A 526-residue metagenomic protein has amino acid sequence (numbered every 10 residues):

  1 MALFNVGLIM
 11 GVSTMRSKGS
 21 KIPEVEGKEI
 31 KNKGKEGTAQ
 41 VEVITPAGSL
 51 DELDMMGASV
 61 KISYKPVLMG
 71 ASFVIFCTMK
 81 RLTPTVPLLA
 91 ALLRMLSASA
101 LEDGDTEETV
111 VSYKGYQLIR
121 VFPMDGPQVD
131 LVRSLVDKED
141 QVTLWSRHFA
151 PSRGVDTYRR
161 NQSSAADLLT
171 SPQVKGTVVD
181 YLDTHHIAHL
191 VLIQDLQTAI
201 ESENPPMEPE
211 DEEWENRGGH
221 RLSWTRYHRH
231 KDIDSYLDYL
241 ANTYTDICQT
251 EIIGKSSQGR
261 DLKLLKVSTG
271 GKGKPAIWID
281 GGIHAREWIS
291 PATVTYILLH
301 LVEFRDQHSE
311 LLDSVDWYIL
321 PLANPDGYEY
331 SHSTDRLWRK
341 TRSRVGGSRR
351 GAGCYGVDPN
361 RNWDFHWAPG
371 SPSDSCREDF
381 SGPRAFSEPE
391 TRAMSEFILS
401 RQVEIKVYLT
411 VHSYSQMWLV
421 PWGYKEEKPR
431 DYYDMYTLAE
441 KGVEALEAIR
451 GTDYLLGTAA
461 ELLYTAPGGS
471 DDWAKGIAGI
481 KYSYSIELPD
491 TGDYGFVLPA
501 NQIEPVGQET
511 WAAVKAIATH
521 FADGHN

Functional and structural regions predicted by a protein language model:
A2-I9, M95: Classical cleaved secretory signal peptides
F4, Y64, F73-F76: Aromatic (phenylalanine/tyrosine) cluster motif
G11-R16, P23, G27-E29, K33-G70 (+1 more regions): M14 metallocarboxypeptidase catalytic domain recognition
